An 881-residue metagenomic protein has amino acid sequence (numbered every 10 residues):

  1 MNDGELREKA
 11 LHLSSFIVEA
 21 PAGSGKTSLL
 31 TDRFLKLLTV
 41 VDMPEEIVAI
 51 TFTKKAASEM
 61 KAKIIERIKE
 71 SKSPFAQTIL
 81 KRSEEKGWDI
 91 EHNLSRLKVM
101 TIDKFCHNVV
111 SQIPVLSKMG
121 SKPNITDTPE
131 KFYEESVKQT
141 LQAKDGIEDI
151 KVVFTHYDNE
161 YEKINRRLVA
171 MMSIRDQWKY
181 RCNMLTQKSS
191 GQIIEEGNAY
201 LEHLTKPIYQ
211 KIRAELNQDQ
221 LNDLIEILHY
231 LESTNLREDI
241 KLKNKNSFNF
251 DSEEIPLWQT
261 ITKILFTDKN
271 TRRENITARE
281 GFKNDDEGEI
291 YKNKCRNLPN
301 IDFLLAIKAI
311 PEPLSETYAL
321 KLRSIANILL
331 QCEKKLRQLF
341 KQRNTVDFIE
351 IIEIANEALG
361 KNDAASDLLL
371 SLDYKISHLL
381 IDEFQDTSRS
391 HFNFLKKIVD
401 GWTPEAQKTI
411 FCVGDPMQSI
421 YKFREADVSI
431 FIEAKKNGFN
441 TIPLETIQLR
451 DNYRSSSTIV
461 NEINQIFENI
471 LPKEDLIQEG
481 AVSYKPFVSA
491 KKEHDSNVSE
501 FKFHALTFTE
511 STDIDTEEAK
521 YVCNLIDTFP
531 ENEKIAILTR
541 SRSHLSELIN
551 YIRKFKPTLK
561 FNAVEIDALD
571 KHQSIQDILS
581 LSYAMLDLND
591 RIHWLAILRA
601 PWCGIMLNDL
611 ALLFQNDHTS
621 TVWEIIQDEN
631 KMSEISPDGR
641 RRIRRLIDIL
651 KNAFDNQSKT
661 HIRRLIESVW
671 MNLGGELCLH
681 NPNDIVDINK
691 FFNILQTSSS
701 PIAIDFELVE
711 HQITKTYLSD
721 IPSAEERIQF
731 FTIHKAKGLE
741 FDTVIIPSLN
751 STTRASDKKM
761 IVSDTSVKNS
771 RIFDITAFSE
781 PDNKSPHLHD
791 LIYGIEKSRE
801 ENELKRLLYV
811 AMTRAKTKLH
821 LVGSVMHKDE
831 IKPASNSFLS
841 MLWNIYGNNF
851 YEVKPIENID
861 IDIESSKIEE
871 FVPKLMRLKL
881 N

Functional and structural regions predicted by a protein language model:
M1-A62, E66, K131, E135 (+21 more regions): Conserved motor-region signature of P-loop NTPase helicases/translocases
M1-S117, N222, T234, K243 (+9 more regions): P-loop NTPase Walker
N2, L11-V18, T51-F52, I68-E254: Conserved ATP-dependent motor core of P-loop NTPases, especially the RecA-like helicase ATPase domain
P21, R167-V346, K520, S546 (+5 more regions): Conserved ATP-driven helicase/translocase motor core recognized via long, highly charged RecA-like/P-loop NTPase domain
L97-H107, H156-Q177, I325-Q331, V346-I351 (+6 more regions): Core structural elements
L548, I566, I795, E800-M812: Anion-coordinating catalytic cores for phosphoryl-, nucleotidyl-, and glycosidic chemistry
N616-I649: Accessory alpha-helical DNA-binding modules that contact the DNA backbone or grooves
S756-I795: Conserved catalytic motifs of ABC-family nucleotide-binding domains
